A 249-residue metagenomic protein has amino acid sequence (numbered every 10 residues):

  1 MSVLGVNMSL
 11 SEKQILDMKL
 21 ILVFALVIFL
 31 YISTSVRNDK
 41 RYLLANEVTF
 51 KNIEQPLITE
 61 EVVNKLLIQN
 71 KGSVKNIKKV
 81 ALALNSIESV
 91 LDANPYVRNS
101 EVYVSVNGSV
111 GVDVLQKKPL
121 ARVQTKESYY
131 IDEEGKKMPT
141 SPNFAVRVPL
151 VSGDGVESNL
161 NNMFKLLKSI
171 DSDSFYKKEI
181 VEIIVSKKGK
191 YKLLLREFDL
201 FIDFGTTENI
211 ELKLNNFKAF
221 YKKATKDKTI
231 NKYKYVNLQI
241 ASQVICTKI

Functional and structural regions predicted by a protein language model:
M1-K65, Q69, V74, K187-I249: N-terminal positively charged amphipathic segments used for targeting/anchoring
D39-S128, D132-N143: Terminal hydrophobic membrane-targeting helix
L44-N46, I87, A93-R98, V106-V110 (+7 more regions): Envelope-exposed proteins and targeting segments
E60, N64, L84, E88 (+3 more regions): Extracytoplasmic/secreted envelope proteins and their assembly/folding machinery, especially bacterial periplasmic
A81, E101-Y103, L150-I170, D203-E208 (+1 more regions): A broadly tuned preference for mixed-charge, low-complexity surface segments
A93-Y96, S172, A219-K222, K226: Short, intrinsically disordered, mixed-charge
D113-K187, L193, I202: Extracytoplasmic segments of membrane-associated envelope/inner-membrane machinery
